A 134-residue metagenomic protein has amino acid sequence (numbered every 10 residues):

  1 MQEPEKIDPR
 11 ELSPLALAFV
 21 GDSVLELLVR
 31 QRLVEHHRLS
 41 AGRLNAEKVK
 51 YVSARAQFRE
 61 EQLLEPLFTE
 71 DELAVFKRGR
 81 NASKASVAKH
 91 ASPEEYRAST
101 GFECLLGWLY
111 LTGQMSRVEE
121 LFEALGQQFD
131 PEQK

Functional and structural regions predicted by a protein language model:
M1-K134: Double-stranded RNA-binding/processing signature
